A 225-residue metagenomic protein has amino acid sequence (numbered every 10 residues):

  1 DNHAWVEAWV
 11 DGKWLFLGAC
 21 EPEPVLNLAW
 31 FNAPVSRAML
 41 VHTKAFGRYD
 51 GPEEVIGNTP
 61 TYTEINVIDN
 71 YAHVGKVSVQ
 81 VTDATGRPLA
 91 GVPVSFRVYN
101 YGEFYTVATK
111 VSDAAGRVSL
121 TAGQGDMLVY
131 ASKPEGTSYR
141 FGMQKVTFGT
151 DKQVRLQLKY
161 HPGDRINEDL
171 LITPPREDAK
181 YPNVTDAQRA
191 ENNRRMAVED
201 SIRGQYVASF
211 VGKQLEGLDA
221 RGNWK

Functional and structural regions predicted by a protein language model:
D1-E53: Hydrophobic/aromatic-rich core segments of domains that either
L15-F16, G102-T109, T137-G142: Surface-exposed loop/edge segments in extracytoplasmic proteins
G75-D83, L156, D164: A short, amphipathic beta-strand motif
V77, T85-G102, Q124, D178-N192 (+1 more regions): Short, ordered, surface-exposed loop/turn motifs in non-cytosolic proteins
N100-A122: Short, acidic Ser/Thr/Gly-rich low-complexity loop/linker segments typical of extracellular and cell-surface proteins
G125-G136: A short, solvent-exposed beta-strand micro-motif common in secreted/extracellular proteins
P134-K159: Structured interaction patches on ligand/partner-binding surfaces of diverse proteins
K159-A208: Compositionally biased low-complexity segments at domain edges in trafficked proteins and select soluble regulators
